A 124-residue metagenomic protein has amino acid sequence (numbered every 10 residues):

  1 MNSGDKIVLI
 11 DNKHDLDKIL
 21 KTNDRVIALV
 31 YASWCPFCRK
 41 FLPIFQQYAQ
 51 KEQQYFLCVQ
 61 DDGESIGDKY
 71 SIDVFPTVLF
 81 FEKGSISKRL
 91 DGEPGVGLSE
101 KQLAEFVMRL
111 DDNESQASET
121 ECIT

Functional and structural regions predicted by a protein language model:
M1-D17: N-terminal "domain-start" segment that seeds a small globular fold
M1-N2, E121-I123: Eukaryotic N-terminal low-complexity, Ser/Thr- and Lys/Arg-rich leader segments that predominantly function as
L9-N12, V30, Q46-G67, V74-F75: Thiol-based oxidoreductase modules, predominantly thioredoxin-like and allied folds used for disulfide exchange
H14-Y48: Local sequence-structure signature of Cys/Sec-based thiol-disulfide redox active-site neighborhoods
K18-I19, I66-K69, F106: CheY-like receiver
P36-F37, S65-G67, S87, G97-L98: Eukaryotic short linear interaction motifs
Y70-E82: Structural micro-motif
F80-E119: Non-catalytic, surface beta->alpha helical segment in thiol-disulfide oxidoreductase systems
